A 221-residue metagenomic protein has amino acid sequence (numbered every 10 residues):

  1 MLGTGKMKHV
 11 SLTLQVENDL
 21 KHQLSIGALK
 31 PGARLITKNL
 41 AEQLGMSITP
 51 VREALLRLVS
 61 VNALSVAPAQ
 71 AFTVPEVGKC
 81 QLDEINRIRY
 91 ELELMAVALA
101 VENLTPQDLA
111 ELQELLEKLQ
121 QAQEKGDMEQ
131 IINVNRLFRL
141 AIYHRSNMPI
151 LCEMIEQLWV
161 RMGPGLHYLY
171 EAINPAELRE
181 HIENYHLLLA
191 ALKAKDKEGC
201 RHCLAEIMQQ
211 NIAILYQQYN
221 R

Functional and structural regions predicted by a protein language model:
M1-E102, Q107, I150, I212-R221: Short linear motifs at protein or domain termini
S11, L109-A110, A176-E180: Short helix-capping and inter-helix turn/linker motifs at the boundaries of alpha-helical repeat units
L56, V101, Q120, Y143-N147 (+1 more regions): Amphipathic alpha-helical interaction elements
S60, L64-S65, Q157-G163, A176-R179: Mobile beta-alpha loop/short-helix "lid" or hinge segments that flank ligand
I85, P106-H167, N184-L187, G199-Q210: Conserved amphipathic alpha-helical segments that form helical-bundle/coiled-coil interaction surfaces
M162-I173, I212-Y219: Short amphipathic alpha-helical interaction/hinge segments
E177-R221: C-terminal regulatory/effector modules of DNA-binding transcriptional regulators
